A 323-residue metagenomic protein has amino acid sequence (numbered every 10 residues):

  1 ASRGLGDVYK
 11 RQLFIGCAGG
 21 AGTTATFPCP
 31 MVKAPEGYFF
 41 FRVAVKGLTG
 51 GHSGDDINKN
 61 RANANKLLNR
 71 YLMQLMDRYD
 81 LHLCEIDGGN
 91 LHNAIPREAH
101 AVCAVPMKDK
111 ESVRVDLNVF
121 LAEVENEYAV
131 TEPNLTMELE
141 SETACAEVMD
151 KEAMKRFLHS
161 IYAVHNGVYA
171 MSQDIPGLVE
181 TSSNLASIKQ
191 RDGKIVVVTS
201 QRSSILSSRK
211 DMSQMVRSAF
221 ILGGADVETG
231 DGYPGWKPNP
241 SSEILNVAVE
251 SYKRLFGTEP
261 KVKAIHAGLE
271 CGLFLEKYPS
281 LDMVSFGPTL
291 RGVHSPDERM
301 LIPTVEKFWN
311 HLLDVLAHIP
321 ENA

Functional and structural regions predicted by a protein language model:
A1-L5, Y9: Single conserved hydrophobic/aromatic residue that forms the stacking wall/gate of nucleotide- or nucleobase-binding
G16-C17, K33-Y38, I57-D87, P106-S182 (+1 more regions): Acidic-enriched catalytic cores of C-N bond-cleaving enzymes acting on peptides and small amides
E36-G54: Residues forming anionic-ligand binding surfaces in small-molecule and nucleic-acid pockets of primarily soluble enzymes
D56, N63, R70-I86, P238-L281: Active-site-adjacent substrate-binding region of metalloamidase/peptidase-like peptide-processing proteins
N60-R78, P106-K110, K155-Y162, A170-Q173 (+5 more regions): His/Asp/Glu-rich mid-to-C-terminal helical/loop segments that flank catalytic regions of hydrolases
H100-V102, T136-E147, A186, V196-L206 (+2 more regions): A short beta-alpha structural unit
S160-L222: Long, well-ordered mid-to-C-terminal structural blocks that present hydrophobic/aromatic surfaces
Q173, E180-G193, Y252-V315: Zn-dependent metallopeptidase/amidohydrolase metal-coordination segment
